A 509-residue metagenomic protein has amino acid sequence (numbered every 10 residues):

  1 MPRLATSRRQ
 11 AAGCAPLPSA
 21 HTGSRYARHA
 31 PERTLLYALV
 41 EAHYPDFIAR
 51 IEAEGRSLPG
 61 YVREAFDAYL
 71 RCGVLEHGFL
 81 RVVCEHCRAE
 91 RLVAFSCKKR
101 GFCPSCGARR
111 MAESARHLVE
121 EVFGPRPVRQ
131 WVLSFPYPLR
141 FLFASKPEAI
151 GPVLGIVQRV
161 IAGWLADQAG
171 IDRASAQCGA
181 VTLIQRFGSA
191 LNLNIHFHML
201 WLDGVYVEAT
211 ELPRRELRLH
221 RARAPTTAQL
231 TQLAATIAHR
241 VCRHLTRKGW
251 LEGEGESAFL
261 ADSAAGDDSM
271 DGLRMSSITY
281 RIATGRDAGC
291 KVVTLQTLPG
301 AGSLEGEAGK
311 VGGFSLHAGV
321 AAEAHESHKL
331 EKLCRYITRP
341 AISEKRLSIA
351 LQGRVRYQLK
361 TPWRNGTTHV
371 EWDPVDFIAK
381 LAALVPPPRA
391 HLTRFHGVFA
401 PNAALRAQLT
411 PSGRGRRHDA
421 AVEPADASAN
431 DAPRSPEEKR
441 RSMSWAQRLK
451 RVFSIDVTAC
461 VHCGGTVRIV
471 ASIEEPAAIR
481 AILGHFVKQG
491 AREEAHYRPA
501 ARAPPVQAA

Functional and structural regions predicted by a protein language model:
M1-A509: Beta->alpha loop/short-helix hinge microenvironment recognizer with preference for catalytic Tyr/His contexts
